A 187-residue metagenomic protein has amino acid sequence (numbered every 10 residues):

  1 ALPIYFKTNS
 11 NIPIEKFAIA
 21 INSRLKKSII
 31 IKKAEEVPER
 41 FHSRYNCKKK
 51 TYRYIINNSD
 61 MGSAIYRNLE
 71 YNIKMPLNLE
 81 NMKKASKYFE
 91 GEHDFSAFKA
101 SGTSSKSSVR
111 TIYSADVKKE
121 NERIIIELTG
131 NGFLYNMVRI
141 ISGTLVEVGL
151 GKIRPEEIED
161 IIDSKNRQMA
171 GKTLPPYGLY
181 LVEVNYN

Functional and structural regions predicted by a protein language model:
A1-N187: Structured-RNA-binding interfaces characteristic of tRNA pseudouridine synthases
